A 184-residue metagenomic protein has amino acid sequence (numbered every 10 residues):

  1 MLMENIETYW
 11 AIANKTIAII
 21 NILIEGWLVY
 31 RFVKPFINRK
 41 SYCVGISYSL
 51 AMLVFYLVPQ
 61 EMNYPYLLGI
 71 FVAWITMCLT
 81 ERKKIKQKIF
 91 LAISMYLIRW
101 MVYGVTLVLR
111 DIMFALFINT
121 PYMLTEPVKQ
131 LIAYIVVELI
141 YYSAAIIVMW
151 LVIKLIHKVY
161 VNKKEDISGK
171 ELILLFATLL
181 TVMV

Functional and structural regions predicted by a protein language model:
L2-I22, V137-I140: Hydrophobic transmembrane alpha-helical segments in integral membrane proteins
L2-T8, S49-L53, Y66-L67: Short amphipathic alpha-helical segments, especially helix-boundary/capping motifs
A11-V29, Y42, I46-A51: Hydrophobic, membrane-facing alpha-helical anchors
I19-N38, Y56-M183: Juxtamembrane segments at transmembrane-helix boundaries in multi-pass signal-transduction membrane proteins
